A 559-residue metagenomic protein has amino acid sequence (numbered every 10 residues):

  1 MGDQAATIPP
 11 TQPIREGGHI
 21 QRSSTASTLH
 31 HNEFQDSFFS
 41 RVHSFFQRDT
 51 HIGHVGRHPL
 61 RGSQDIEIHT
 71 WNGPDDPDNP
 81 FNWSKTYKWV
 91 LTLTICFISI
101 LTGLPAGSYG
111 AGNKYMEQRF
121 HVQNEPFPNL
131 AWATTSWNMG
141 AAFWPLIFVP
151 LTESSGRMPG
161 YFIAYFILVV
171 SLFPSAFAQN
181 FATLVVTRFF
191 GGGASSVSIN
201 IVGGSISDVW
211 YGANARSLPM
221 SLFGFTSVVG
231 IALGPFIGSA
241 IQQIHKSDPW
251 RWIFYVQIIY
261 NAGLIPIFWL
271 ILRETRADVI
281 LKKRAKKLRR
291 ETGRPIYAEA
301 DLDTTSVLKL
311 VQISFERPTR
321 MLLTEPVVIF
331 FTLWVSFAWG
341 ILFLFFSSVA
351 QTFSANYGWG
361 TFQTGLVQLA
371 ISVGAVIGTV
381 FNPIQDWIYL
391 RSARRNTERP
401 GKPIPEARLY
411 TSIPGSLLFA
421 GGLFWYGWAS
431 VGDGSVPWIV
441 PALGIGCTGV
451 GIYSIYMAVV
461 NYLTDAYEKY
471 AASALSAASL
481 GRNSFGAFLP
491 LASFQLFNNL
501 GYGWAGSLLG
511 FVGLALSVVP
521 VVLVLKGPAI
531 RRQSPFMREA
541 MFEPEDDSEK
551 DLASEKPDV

Functional and structural regions predicted by a protein language model:
M1-Y87, I271-S314, D386-P405, A529-V559: Intrinsically disordered, low-complexity terminal tails of fungal membrane proteins
Y87-Q123, F143-W144, S198, V202-G203 (+1 more regions): Extracytoplasmic
G103, T135-N138, A142, F173-Q179 (+7 more regions): C-terminal transmembrane bundle
P105, F120-N124, S155-G156, F177-T183 (+4 more regions): Helix-breaking motifs and short loop linkers at transmembrane-helix boundaries and internal kinks in secondary membrane
F143-A182: Conserved MFS/SLC helix-loop-helix module at the cytosolic interface between two early adjacent transmembrane helices
N180-R188, N200, P249, I253-F254 (+2 more regions): Short hydrophobic/alpha-helical segments at membrane-entry points of transmembrane helices in Major Facilitator
T187-S227: Cytoplasmic helix-loop-helix junction between adjacent transmembrane helices in 12-TM secondary transporters
A215-K246, Y255-L264, I371-F381, S479-L489: Glycine-rich segments within core transmembrane alpha-helices of 12-TM secondary carriers
